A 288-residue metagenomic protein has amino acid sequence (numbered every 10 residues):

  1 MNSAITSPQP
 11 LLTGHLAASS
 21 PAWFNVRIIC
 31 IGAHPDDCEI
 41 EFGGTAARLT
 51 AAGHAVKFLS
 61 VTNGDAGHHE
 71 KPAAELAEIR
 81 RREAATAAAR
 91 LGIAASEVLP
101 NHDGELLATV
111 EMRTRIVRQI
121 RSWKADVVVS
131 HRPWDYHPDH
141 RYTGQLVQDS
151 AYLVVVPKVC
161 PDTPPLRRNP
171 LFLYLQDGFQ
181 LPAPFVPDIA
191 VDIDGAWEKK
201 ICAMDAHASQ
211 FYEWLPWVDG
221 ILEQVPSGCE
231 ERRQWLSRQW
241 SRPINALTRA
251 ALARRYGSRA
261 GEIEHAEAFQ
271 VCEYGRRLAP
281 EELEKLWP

Functional and structural regions predicted by a protein language model:
N2-F24, V156-P161, L166-R168, F179-A183 (+1 more regions): C-terminal accessory domains and tails appended to enzymatic cores
N2-W123, L153, E282: Active-site rim/loop-helix segments in enzyme catalytic domains that contact anionic ligands
H34-P35, P133, H140, I193-A196: Short beta->alpha junction loops/turns
R48, S150, A203: Hydrophobic/aromatic ligand-binding patch that stacks against planar heteroaromatic rings of cofactors or nucleotides
K57, A85, R90, A94-D177 (+1 more regions): Internal alpha/beta domain cores that form substrate/cofactor-binding pockets in large enzymes and binding proteins
H68-K71, A183-P187: Short acidic, glycine/proline-rich loop/turn micro-motifs
A74, E78, R141, Q145 (+1 more regions): Short, conserved loop/turn and helix-capping segments at secondary-structure boundaries that abut family-defining
